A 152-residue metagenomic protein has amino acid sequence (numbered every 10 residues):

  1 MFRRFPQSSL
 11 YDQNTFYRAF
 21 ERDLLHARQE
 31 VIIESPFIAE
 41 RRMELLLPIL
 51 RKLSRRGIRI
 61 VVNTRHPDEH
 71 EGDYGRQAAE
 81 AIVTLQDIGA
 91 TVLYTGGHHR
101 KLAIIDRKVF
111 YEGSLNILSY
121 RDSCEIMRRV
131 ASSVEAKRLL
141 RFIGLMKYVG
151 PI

Functional and structural regions predicted by a protein language model:
M1-N14, I32-I38: Acidic/glycine-enriched edge-of-secondary-structure segments
D12-Q13, M43, V92: A conditional alpha-helix N-cap/helix-loop micro-motif detector
A19: Short acidic active-site motifs
D23-Q86: Primarily the HKD phosphodiesterase
V31, A90-A136: HKD (HxKxxxxD) catalytic microenvironment of the phospholipase D
R42, E71-D73, G113, R121 (+1 more regions): Generic domain-boundary/flexible-linker signal
E44, D73-Y74, R121-E125, Y148-I152: A short, polar/proline- and glycine-enriched secondary-structure boundary/capping micro-motif
K137-I152: Cysteine/selenocysteine-centered motifs that mediate thiol-based redox chemistry or coordinate metal-sulfur cofactors
